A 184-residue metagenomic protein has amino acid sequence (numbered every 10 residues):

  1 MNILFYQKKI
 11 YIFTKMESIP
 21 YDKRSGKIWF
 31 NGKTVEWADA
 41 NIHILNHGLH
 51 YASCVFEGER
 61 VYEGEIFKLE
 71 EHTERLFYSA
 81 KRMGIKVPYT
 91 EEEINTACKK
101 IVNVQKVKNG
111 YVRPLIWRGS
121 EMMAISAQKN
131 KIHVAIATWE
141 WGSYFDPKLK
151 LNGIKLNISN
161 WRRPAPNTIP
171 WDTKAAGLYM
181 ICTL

Functional and structural regions predicted by a protein language model:
Y6, I10-Y89, E93-K100, I125-L184: Helix-start/capping segments and mature chain N-termini
N95-M122, W139: Short, acidic/charged, Gly/Pro-enriched secondary-structure junctions
